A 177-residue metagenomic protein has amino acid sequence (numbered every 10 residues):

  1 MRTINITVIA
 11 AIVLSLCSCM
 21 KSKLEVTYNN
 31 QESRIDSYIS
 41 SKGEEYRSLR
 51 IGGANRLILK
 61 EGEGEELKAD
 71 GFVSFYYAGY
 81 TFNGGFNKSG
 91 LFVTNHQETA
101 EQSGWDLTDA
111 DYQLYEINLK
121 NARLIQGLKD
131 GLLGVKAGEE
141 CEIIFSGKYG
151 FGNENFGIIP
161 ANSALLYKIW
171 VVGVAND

Functional and structural regions predicted by a protein language model:
M1-C19: Sec-dependent bacterial lipoprotein signal peptides
C19-D177: Cross-family detector of peptidyl-prolyl cis-trans isomerase
